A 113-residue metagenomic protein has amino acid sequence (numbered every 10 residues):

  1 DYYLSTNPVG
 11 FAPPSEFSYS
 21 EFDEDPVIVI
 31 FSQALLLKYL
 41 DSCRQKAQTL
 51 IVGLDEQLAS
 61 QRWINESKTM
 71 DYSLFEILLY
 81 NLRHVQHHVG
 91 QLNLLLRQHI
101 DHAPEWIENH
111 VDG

Functional and structural regions predicted by a protein language model:
D1-F22, N65-G113: Short, contiguous alpha-helical
D23-N65, S73-Q86, Q91: Acidic/histidine-rich alpha-helical segments that form the ligand environment of transition-metal centers
